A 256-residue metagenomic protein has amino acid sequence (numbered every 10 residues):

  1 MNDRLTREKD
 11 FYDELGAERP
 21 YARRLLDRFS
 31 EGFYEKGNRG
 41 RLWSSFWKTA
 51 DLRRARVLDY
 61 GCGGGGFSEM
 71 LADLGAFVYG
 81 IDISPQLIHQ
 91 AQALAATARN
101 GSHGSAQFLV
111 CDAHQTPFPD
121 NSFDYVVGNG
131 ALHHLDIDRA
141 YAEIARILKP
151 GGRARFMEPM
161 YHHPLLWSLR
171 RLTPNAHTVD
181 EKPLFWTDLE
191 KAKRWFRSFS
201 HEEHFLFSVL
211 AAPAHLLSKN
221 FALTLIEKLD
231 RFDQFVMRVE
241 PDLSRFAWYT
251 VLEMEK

Functional and structural regions predicted by a protein language model:
M1-L52: Conserved class I S-adenosyl-L-methionine
L58, G64-Q115: Class I SAM-dependent methyltransferase SAM/SAH-binding core
H114-Y125: A short acidic, Gly/Pro-enriched loop at the edge of an enzyme's catalytic core that lines a small-molecule cofactor
Y125-D138: A short SAM/SAH-binding and catalytic strip from SAM-dependent methyltransferases
R139-R153: A short glycine-rich, Lys/Arg-flanked "PGG" loop and its adjoining helix->strand segment in the class I
R155-H177: Conserved class I S-adenosyl-L-methionine
K182-S200: Short alpha-helix
E203-K256: A C-terminal cap/extension of S-adenosyl-L-methionine-dependent methyltransferases that defines the acceptor-substrate
